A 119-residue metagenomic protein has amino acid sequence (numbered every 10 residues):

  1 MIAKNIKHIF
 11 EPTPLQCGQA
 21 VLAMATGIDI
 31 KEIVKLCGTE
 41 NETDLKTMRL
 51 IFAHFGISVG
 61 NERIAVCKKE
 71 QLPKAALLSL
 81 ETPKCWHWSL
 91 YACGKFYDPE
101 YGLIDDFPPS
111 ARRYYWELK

Functional and structural regions predicted by a protein language model:
M1, P73-K74, P109: N-terminal cationic amphipathic segment used for targeting or macromolecule association
M1-I57: Active-site nucleophile-adjacent alpha helix/oxyanion-hole segment immediately C-terminal to the catalytic cysteine
N5, E81-P83, S110-A111: Alpha-helical structural elements
L22-T26, C67-K69, K119: Extracellular and analogous surface-interaction loops
D29, D44-T47, R63-K69, D105-P108: General structural signal for secondary-structure boundaries
V34, N61-C93, E100: Active-site-adjacent substructure of cysteine-protease-like catalytic cores
G56-I57, R63, P109-R112: Short glycine-aromatic motifs
F96-K119: Noncatalytic regulatory segments and standalone regulatory/sensor domains
